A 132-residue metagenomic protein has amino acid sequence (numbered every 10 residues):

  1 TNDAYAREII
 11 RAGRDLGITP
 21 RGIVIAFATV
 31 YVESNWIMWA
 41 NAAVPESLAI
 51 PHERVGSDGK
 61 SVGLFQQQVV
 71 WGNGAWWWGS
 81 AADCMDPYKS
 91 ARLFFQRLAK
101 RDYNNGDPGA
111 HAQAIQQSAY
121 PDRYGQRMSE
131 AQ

Functional and structural regions predicted by a protein language model:
T1, E8, S34-N105, Q117: Peptidoglycan-targeting cell-wall enzymes and recognition modules
T1-N35: Export/targeting segments at the very N-terminus of extracytoplasmic proteins
Y5, I9, G22-A26, P87-F94 (+2 more regions): Stable alpha-helical elements in mature extracytoplasmic
G17-R21, Y103-P108: Structural motif
A26-A28, Q66, A114: Soluble periplasmic/extracytoplasmic beta-strand elements of cell-envelope proteins
V30-S34, N104-Q126: Acidic helix/loop microenvironments that form the catalytic cleft of cell-wall polysaccharide enzymes
W39-A43, A119-A131: Short, charged low-complexity intrinsically disordered segments located at boundaries of structured domains
